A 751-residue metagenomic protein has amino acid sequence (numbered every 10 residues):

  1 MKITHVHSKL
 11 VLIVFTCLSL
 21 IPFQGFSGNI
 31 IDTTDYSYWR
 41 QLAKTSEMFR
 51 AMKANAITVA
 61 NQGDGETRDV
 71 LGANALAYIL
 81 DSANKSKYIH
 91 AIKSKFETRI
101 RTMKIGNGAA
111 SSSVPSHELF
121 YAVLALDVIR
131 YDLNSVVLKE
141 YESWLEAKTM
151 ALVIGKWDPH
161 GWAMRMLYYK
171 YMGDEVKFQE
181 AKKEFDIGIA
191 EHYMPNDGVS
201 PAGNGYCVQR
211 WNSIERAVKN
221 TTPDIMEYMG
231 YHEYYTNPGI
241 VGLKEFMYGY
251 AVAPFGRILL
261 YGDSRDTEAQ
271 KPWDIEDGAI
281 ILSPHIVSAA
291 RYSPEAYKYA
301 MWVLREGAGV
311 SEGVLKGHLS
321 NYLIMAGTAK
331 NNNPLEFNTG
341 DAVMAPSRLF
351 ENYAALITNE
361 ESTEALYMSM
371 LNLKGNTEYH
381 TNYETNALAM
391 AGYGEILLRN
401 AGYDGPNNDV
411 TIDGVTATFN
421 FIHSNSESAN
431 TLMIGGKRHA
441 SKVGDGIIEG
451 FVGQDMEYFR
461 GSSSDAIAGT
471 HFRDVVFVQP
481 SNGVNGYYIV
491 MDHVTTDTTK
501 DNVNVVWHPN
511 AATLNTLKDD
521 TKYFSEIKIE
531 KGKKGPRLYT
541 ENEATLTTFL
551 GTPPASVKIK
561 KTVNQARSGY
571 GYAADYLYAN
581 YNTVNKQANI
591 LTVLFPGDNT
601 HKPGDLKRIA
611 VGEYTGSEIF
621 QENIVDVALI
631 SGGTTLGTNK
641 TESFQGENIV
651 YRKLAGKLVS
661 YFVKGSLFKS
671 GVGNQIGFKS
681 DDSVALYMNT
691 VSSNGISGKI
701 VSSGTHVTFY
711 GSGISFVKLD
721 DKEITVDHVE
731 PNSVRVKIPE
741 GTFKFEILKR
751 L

Functional and structural regions predicted by a protein language model:
K2-L12: Bacterial N-terminal signal peptides that target proteins for export
V11-P22: Bacterial N-terminal signal peptides
D35-E245, A251-V252: Aromatic-lined, polymer-binding surfaces characteristic of secreted/periplasmic polysaccharide-degrading enzymes
W157, Y379-N382, A429-N430: Histidine-centered active-site/metal-ligand motif
M166, Q209-L397, T583-N589, K607-A610 (+2 more regions): Carbohydrate-active enzyme catalytic cores, enriched for enzymes that act on polyanionic acidic polysaccharides
S264, N408-T725, P731-L751: CBM-like, beta-strand-rich accessory domains located in the C-terminal region of large, secreted polysaccharide-active
L398-Y403: Catalytic Cys-His active-site segments of thiol-dependent hydrolases/isopeptidases
